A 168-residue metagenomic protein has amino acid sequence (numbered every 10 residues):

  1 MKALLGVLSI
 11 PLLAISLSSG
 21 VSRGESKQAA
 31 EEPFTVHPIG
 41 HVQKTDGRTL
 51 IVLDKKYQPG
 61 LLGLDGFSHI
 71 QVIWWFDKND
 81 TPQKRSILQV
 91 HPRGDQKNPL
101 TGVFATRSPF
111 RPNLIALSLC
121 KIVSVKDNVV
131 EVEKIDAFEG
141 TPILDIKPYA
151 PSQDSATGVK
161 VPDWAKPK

Functional and structural regions predicted by a protein language model:
M1-L4: Positively charged n-region of N-terminal signal peptides that target proteins for export
V7-K27: Bacterial Sec-dependent signal peptides at the C-terminal "C-region" and cleavage site
G20-K168: Glycine-rich, low-complexity intrinsically disordered segments
